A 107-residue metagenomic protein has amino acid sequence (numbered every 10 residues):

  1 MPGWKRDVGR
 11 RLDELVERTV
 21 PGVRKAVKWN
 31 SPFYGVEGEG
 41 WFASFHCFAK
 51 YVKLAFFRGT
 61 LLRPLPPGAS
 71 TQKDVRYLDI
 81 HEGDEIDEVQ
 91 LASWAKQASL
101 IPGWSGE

Functional and structural regions predicted by a protein language model:
M1-E107: Charge-dense, helix-prone N-terminal extensions
